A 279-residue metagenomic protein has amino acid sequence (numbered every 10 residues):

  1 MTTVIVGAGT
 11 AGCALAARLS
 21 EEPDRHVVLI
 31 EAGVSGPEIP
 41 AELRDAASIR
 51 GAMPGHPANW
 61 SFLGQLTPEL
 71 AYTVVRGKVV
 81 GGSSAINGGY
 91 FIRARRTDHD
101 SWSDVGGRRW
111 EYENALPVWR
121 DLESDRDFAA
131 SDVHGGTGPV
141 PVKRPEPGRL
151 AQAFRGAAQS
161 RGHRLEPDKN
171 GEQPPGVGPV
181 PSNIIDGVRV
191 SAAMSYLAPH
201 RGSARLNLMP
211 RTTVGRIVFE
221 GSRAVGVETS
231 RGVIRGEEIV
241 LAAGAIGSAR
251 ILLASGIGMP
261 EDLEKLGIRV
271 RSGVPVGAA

Functional and structural regions predicted by a protein language model:
M1-A279: N-terminal redox-cofactor-binding region of secreted/periplasmic oxidoreductases
